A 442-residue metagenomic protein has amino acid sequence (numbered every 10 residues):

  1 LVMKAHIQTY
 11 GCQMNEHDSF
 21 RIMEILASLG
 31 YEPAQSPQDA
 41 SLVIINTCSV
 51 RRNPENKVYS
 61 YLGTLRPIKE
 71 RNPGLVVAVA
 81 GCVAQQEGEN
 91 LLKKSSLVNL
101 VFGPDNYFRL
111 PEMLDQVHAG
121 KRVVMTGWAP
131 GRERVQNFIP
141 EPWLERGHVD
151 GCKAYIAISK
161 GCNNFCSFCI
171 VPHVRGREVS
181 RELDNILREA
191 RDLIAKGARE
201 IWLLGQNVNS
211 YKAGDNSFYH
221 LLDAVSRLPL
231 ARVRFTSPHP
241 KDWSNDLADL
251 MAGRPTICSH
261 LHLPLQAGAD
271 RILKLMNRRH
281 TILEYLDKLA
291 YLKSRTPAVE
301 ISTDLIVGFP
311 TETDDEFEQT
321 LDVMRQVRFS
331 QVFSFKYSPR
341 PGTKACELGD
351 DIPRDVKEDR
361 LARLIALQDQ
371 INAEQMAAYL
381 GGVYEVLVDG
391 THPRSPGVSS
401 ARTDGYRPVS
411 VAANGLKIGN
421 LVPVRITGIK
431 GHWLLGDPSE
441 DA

Functional and structural regions predicted by a protein language model:
L1-L204, N209, L261, L283-S294 (+4 more regions): Proteins enriched for Cys/Gly/acidic motifs involved in redox and nucleic-acid/cofactor modification
V2, E347-A442: Terminal RNA-binding accessory module
C12, Y211-L230, M276-R279, Y337-Q370: Radical SAM enzyme [4Fe-4S]-AdoMet core and its adjacent flexible, acidic and glycine-rich loops/tails across
V77-G81, Q86, I194-D314, R325: Conserved SAM/AdoMet-binding glycine-rich loop
F108, N164, N209, D270-R271 (+2 more regions): Glycine-centered loop/turn positions within well-structured domains that cap or flank conserved ligand/cofactor-binding
G147, D249-G253, L265, M376-A378 (+1 more regions): Replace "in large, NTP-powered and nucleic-acid-processing enzymes" with "in large, NTP-powered factors and other
V149-C152, C162-N164, I257, A267 (+5 more regions): Short flexible coil/turn linkers enriched for glycine and charged/polar residues that connect secondary-structure
C166, I186, L203, F235 (+7 more regions): Conserved, mostly hydrophobic/aromatic
